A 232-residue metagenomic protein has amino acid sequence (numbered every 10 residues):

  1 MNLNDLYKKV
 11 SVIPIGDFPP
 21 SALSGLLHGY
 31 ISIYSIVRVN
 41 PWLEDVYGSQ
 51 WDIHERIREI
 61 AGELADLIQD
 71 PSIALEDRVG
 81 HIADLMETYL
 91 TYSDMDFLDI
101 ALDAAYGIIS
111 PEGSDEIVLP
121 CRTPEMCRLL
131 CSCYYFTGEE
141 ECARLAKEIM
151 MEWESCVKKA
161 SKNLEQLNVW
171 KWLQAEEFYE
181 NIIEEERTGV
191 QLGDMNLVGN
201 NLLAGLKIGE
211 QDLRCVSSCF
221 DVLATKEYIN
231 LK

Functional and structural regions predicted by a protein language model:
M1-K232: Glycan-recognition and catalytic cores of secretory/periplasmic carbohydrate-active enzymes
